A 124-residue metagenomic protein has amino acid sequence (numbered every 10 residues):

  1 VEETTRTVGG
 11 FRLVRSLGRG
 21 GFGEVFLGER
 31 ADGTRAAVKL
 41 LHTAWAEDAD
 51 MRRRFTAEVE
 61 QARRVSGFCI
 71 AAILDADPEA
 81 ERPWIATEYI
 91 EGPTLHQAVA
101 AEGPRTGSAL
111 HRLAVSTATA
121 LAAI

Functional and structural regions predicted by a protein language model:
L13-G20, V25: Protein kinase glycine-rich loop
G18-G21, A57, V65-C69, R82: Flexible N-lobe loop architecture of eukaryotic-like protein kinase catalytic domains
F26-G28, T34-H42: Glycine-rich ATP phosphate-binding loop
L40-R64: AlphaC helix of the eukaryotic protein kinase fold
A76: Activation-segment/catalytic-loop signature of the eukaryotic protein kinase fold
A80-T94, A98: Conserved short submotifs of the Hanks-type protein kinase catalytic core that shape the nucleotide-binding pocket
L113-A114: Activation segment signature within eukaryotic-like protein kinase domains
T117-I124: Protein kinase catalytic-loop region centered on the HRD/HxD motif
